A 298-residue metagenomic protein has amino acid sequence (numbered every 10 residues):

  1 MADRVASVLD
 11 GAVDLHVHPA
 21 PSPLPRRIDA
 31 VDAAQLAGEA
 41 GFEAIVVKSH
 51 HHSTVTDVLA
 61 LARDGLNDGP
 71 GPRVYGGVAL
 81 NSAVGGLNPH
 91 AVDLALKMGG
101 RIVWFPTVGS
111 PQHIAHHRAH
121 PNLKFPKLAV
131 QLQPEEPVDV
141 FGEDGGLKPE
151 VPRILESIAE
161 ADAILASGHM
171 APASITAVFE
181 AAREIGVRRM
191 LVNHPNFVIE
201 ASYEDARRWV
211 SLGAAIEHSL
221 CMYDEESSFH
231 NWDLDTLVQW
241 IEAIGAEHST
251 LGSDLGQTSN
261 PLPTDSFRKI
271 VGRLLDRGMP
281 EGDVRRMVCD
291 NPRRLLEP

Functional and structural regions predicted by a protein language model:
M1-P72: An N-terminally biased module of ancient metal coordination in phosphate/nucleic-acid-related enzymes
G11-V17, I45-V47, Y75-V78, V103-F105 (+4 more regions): Hydrophobic faces of well-ordered beta-strands that scaffold small-molecule active sites in alpha/beta enzyme cores
V13-I28, G76-G86, F141-G146: Active-site mouth loops of central-metabolism enzymes
H18-A20, H50-H52, G77-A83, P106-S110 (+4 more regions): Active-site beta-loop-alpha junctions enriched in small/polar residues
D57-L61, V92, P172-G186, S202-V210 (+1 more regions): Distinct, well-ordered alpha-helical segments
G85-V192: Extended substrate/RNA-proximal surfaces in nucleic-acid metabolism proteins
A246-P263: Short acidic/histidine-rich active-site segments
T264-P298: Mid-to-C-terminal alpha-helical segments outside catalytic/metal-binding sites
